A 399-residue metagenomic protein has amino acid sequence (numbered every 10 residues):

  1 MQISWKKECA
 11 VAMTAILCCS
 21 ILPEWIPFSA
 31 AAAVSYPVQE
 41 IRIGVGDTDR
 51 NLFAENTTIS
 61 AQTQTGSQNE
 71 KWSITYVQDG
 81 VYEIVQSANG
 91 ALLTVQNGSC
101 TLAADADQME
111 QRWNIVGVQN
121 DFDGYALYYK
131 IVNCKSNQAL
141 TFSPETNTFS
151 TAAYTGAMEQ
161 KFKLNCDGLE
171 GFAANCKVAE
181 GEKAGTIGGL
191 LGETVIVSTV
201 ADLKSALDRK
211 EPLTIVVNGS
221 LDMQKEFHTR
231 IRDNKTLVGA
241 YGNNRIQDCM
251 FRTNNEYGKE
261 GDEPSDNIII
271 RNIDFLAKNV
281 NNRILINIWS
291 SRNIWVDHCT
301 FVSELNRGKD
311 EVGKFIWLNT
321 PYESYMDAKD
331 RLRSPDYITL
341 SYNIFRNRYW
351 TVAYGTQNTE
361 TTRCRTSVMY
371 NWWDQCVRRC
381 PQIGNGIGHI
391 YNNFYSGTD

Functional and structural regions predicted by a protein language model:
M1-C9: Bacterial Sec-dependent N-terminal signal peptides
A10-T14, I26-A32, N165-T214: Extracellular "leader-to-stem" segments immediately downstream of a signal peptide or signal-anchor in secreted/lumenal
M13-I21: Hydrophobic core
A33-N56, S73-G98, R112-T146, K163-N165: Extracellular glycan-recognition/adhesion modules and their associated mucin-like linkers
F53, T94, T141, V216 (+9 more regions): Extracellular beta-strand solenoid repeats
N56-E70, Q96-E110, S143-A157: Short, tandemly repeated low-complexity microdomains enriched for cysteine and small residues
K204-P212, S220-T236, N244-R271, A277-S291 (+1 more regions): Extracellular beta-strand-rich solenoid/capping regions of secreted or surface-exposed proteins that bind or remodel
N234-A240, P264-A277, R292-N306, K314-G355 (+2 more regions): Right-handed parallel beta-helix
